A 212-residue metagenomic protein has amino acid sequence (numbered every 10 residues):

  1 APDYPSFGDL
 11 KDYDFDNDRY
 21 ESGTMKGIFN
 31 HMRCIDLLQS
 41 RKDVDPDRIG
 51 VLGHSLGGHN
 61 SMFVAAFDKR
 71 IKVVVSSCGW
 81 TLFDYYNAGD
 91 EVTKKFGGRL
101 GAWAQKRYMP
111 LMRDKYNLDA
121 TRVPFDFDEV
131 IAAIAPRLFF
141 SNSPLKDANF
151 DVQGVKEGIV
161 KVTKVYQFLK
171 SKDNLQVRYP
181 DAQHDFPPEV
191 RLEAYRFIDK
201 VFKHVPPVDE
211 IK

Functional and structural regions predicted by a protein language model:
A1-S40, N87-A88: Cap/lid segment of the alpha/beta-hydrolase catalytic domain
S6-D9, L56, T81-L82, L145-A148 (+1 more regions): Solvent-exposed loop/turn segments at secondary-structure junctions within structured extracellular/periplasmic domains
D18, S76-V130, D151, V155-I159 (+1 more regions): Mobile cap/lid helix-loop segments that gate and shape the active-site cleft of serine hydrolases
D18-K26, V51-L52, L56, M62 (+3 more regions): Alpha-helix capping and helix-loop boundary segments enriched in small/acidic/polar residues
R33-K94: Primarily recognizes the serine-hydrolase "nucleophile elbow" in alpha/beta-hydrolase and SGNH/GDSL folds
G50-L56, S76, L111-R113, D119-P144 (+3 more regions): Extended catalytic-interface subdomain
A135-Q153, P180-A182: Conserved strand-to-loop "acid loop" that flanks and positions the catalytic carboxylate
V160-K212: C-terminal catalytic histidine-bearing segment of alpha/beta-hydrolase fold enzymes
